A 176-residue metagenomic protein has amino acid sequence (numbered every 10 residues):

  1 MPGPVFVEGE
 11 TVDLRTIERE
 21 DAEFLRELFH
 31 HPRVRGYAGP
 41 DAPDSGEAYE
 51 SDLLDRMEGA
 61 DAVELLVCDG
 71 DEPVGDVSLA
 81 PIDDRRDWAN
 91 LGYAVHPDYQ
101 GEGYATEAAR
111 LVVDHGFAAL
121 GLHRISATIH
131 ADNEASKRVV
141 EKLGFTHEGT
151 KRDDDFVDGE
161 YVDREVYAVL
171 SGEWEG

Functional and structural regions predicted by a protein language model:
M1-D98, H115, Y161-V162, V166-G176: GNAT-family acyltransferases
P32-R33, L120, L143: Structural motif
D71, G103, N133: Conserved G/P- and acidic residue-centered "switch" motifs that form tight phosphate/ATP-binding loops in soluble
G75, N133, K142-G144: Conserved phosphate-binding and hydrolysis motifs of nucleotide-dependent enzymes
Y93-V95, G101-A118, K137-K142: Conserved acetyl-CoA-binding loop-helix of GNAT-fold acetyltransferases
V95, H130-A131: Short amphipathic helical patch at the helix-1/turn junction of helix-turn-helix
A119-T128: Conserved GNAT acetyl-CoA-binding A-motif
T128, T146-R164: Conserved catalytic-core motifs of GNAT/GCN5-like acyltransferases
